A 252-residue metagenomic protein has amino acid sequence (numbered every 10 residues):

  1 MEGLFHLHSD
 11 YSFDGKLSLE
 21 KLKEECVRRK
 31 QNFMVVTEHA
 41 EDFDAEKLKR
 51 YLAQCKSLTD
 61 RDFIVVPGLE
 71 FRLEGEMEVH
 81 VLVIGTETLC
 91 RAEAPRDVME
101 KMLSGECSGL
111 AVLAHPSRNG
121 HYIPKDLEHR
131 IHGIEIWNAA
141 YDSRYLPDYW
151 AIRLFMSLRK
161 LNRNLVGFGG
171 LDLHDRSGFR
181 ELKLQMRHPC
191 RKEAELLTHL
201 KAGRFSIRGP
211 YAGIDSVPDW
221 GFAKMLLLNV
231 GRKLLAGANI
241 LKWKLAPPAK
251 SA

Functional and structural regions predicted by a protein language model:
M1-G75, S177, P248-S251: An N-terminally biased module of ancient metal coordination in phosphate/nucleic-acid-related enzymes
F5, S9-G15, L19-E20, E24 (+2 more regions): Charged catalytic cores and adjacent phosphate/nucleic-acid-binding surfaces used for phosphate/nucleic-acid chemistry
V27-K30, S104, L127: Non-catalytic positions within long, well-ordered alpha-helices that form the structural scaffold/packing of enzyme
V35-V36, V112, E135: Conserved beta-strand positions in the central sheet of alpha/beta enzyme cores
D44-Y51, E93-M102, Y149: Active-site-adjacent beta->alpha loops and helix N-cap segments on the catalytic face of soluble alpha/beta enzymes
V65, G109-A111, G167: Hydrophobic beta-strand scaffold residues
M77-L110: Binuclear metal-dependent hydrolase catalytic cores centered on His/Asp/Glu-rich metal-binding motifs
L110-G120: Aromatic-lined carbohydrate-recognition surfaces of secreted/lumenal glycan-active proteins
